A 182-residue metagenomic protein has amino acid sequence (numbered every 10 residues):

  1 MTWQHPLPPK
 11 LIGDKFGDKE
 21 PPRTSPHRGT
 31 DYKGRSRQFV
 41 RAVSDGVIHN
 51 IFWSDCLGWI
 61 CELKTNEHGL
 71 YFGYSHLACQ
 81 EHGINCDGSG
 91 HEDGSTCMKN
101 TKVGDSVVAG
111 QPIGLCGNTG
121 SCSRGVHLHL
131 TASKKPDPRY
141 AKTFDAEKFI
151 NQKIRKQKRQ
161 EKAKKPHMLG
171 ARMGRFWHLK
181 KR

Functional and structural regions predicted by a protein language model:
M1-C61, T65-H68, V108-A109, C116-N118 (+2 more regions): Surface-exposed, glycine-biased beta-strand/turn segments
P8, C79, A132, Q160-A163 (+1 more regions): Intrinsic structural disorder/low-complexity segments
G13, K33, S75, T131-S133 (+1 more regions): Residues in well-ordered beta-strands of folded domains
A42-K102, G125-A132: Zn2+-dependent peptidoglycan hydrolase active-site motif and core
E62-T65, T96-A163: Conserved, short, structured surface segments that act as functional micro-motifs
K162-R182: Cell-wall glycan-active module
